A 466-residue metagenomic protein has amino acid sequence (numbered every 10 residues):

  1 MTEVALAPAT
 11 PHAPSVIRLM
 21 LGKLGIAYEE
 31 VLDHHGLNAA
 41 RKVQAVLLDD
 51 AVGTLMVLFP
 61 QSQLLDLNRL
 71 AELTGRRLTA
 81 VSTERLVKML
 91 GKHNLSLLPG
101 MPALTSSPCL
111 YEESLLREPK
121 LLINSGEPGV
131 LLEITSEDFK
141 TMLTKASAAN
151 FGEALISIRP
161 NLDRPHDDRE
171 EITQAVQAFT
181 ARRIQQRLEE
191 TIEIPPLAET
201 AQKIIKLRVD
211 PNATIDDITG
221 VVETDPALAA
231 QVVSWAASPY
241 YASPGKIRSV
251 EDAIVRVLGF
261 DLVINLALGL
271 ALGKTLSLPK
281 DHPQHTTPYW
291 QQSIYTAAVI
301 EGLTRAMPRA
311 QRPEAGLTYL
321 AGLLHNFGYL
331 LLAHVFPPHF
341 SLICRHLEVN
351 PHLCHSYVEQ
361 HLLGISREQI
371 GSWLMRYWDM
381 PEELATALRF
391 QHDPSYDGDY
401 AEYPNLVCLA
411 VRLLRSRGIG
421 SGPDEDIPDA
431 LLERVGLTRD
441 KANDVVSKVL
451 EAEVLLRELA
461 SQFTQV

Functional and structural regions predicted by a protein language model:
M1, R412, E425, L431-V466: Terminal helices and disordered tails flanking the catalytic cores of nucleotide-processing hydrolases
T2-E3, M20, S157-C344, P351-D429 (+1 more regions): Conserved alpha-helical "signature site" that marks functionally important helical segments or helix/loop junctions
T2-Q174: Extended, low-hydrophobicity, polar/charged segments
K23, E72-L73, K145, G269 (+3 more regions): Residues at alpha-helix termini
E30-A40, T219-V222, D426-L432: Short secondary-structure junction/hinge motifs that connect adjacent elements
D33-H34, E84, L388, G420 (+1 more regions): Residue-level "edge-of-site" marker
D66, M380-E382, T438: Helix N-cap / loop-to-helix initiation motif
